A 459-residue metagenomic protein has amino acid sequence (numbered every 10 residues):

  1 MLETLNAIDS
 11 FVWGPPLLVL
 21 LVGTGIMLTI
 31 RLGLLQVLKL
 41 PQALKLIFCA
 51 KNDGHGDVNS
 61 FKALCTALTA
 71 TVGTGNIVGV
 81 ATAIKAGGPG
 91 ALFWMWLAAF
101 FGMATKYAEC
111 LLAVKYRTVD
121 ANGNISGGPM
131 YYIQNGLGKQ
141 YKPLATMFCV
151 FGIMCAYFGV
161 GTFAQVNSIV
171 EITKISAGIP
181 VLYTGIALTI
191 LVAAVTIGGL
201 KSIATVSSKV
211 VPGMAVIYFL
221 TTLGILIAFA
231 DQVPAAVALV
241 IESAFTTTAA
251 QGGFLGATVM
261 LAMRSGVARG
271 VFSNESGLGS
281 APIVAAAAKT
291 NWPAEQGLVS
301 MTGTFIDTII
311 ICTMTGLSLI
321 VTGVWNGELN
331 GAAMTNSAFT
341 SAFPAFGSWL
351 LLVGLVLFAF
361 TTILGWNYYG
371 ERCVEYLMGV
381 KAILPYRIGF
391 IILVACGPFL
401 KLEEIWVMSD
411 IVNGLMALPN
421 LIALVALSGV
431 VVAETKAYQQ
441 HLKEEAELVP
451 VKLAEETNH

Functional and structural regions predicted by a protein language model:
M1-T74, I84-A91, G102, A395 (+1 more regions): N-terminal alpha-helical transmembrane segments of multi-pass membrane transport and channel/translocase proteins
D9-Q42, K85-G123, L144, D307-M314 (+1 more regions): Extracellular loop-to-transmembrane helix junctions
L17, L32-Q36, G75-V80, A156-V170 (+5 more regions): Transmembrane helix-loop junctions in multi-pass membrane proteins
L20-M27, R31-L44, V166-T173, P180-I241 (+2 more regions): Membrane-interface loop-to-helix entry segments
T24, L28-T29, F101-G123, M130 (+3 more regions): Helix-loop-helix module between adjacent transmembrane segments
T29, Y107-A121, L223-L239, T247 (+3 more regions): Extracellular/periplasmic helix-exit of transmembrane alpha-helices
L34-S60, T82-I84, G88-L92, A104-Q140 (+4 more regions): Flexible loop linkers connecting adjacent transmembrane helices in multi-pass alpha-helical membrane transporters
G54-A86, L112-M130, Q134-G136, M147-V150 (+3 more regions): Alpha-helical membrane segments and immediately flanking helix-loop junctions that form or couple to the substrate/ion
